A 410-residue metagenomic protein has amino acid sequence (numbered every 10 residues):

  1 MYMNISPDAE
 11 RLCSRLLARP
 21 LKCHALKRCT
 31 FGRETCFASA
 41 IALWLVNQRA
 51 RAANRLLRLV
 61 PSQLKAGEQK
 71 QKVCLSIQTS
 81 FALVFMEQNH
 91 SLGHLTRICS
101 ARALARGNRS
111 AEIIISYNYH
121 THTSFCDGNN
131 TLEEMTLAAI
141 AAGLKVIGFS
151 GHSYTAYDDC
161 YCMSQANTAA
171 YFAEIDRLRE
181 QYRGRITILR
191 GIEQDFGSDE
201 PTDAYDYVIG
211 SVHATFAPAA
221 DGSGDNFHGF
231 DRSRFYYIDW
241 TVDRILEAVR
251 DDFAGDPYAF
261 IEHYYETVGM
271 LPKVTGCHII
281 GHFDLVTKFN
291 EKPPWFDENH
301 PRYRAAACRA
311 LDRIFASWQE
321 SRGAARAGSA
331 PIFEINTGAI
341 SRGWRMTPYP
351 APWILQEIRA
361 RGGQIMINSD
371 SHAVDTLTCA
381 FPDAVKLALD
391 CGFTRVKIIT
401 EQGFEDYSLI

Functional and structural regions predicted by a protein language model:
M3, A9, A25, T30-G32 (+2 more regions): Short hydrophobic alpha-helical segments enriched in small aliphatic residues
H24, F37, Q48, R55 (+3 more regions): Short hydrophobic targeting helices and cationic amphipathic motifs that mediate membrane/organellar targeting
L56-L57, S80, E87, L92-F196 (+5 more regions): An N-terminally biased module of ancient metal coordination in phosphate/nucleic-acid-related enzymes
I115-N118, V146, T187-L189, Y207-I209 (+3 more regions): Structural preference for beta-strand elements that scaffold enzyme active sites
Y161, A166-E320: Extended substrate/RNA-proximal surfaces in nucleic-acid metabolism proteins
R342, T347-I410: Long, positively charged, glycine-interspersed low-complexity recognition regions
